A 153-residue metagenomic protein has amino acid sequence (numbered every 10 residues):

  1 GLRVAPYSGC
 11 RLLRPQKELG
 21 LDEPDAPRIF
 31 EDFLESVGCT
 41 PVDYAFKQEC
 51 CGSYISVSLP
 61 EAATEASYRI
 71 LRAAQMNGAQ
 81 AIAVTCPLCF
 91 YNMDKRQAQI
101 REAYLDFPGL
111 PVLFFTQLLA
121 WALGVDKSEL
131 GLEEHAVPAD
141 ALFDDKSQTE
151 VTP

Functional and structural regions predicted by a protein language model:
G1-P153: Iron-sulfur cluster-binding electron-transfer modules in prokaryotic oxidoreductases
